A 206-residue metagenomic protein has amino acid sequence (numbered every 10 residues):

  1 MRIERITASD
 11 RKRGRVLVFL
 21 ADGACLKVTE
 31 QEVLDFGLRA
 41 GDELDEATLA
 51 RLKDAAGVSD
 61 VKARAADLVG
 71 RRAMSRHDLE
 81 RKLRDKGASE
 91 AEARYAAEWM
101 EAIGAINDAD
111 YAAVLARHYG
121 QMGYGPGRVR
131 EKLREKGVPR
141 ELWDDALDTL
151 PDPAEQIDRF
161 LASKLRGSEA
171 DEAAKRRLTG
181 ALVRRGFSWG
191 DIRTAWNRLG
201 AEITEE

Functional and structural regions predicted by a protein language model:
M1-E206: An alpha-helical, amphipathic repeat domain used for nucleic-acid recognition, typified by the mTERF helical solenoid
